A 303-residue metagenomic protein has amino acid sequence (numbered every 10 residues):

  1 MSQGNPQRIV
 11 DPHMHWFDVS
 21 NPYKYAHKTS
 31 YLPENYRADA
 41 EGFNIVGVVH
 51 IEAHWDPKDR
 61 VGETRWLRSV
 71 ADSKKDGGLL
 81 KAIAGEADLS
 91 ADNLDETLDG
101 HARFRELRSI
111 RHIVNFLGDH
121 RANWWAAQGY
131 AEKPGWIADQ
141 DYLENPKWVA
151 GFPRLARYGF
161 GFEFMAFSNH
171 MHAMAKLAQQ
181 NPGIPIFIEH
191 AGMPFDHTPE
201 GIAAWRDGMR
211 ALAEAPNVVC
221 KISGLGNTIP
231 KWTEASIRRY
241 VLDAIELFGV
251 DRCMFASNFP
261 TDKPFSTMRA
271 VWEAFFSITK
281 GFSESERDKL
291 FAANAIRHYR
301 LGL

Functional and structural regions predicted by a protein language model:
M1-R8, Y25, S30-G47, L242-D243 (+2 more regions): Mid-to-C-terminal alpha-helical segments outside catalytic/metal-binding sites
R8-V19, I188-A191: Histidine-centered catalytic micro-motifs
H13, V48, L67, I83 (+6 more regions): Conserved, mostly hydrophobic/aromatic
F17-Y31, R121-W124, G135: Acidic/histidine-rich helix-loop elements that form or flank divalent-metal/phosphate-binding sites at the catalytic
K24-D76, H101: Alpha-helical scaffold segments that flank or form the walls of functional sites
H27, H54-V61, A87-L94, M165-H172 (+3 more regions): Acidic-and-aromatic substrate-binding clefts and catalytic sites of carbohydrate-active enzymes
G62-N169, K176, K221-G226: Active-site gating/metal-coordination segments in enzymes
W136-M254: Catalytic pocket-lining loop regions of alpha/beta-barrel enzymes, especially the amidohydrolase/enolase/GH5 lineages
